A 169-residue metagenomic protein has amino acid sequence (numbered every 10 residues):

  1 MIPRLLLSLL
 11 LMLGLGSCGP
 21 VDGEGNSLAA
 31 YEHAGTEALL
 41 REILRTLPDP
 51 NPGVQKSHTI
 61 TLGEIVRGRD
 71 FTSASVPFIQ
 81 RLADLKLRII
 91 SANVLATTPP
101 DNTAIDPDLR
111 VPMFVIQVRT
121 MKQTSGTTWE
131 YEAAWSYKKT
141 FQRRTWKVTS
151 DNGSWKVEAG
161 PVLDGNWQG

Functional and structural regions predicted by a protein language model:
M1-G16: Sec-dependent bacterial lipoprotein signal peptides
S8, V21, T145-W146: Alpha-helical interaction segments
C18-F141, V162-G169: Flexible low-complexity loop/turn motifs enriched in small/helix-breaking residues
R143-Q168: Short beta-strand edge/turn micro-motifs at domain boundaries
